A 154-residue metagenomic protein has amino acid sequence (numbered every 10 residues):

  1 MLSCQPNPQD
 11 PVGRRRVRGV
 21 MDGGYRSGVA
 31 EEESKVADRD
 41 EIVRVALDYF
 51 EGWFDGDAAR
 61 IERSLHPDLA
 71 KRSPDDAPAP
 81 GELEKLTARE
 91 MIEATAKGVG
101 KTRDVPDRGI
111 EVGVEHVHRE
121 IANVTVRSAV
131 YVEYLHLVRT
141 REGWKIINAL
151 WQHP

Functional and structural regions predicted by a protein language model:
M1, V12, V17-M21, V29: Short hydrophobic transmembrane-like helices used for membrane targeting/insertion
P8-D10: Alpha-helix boundary/capping motif
R15, V20-G24, T95, E120: Compositionally biased, intrinsically disordered low-complexity segments
M21-R63, P67-D68, K85: Short, low-complexity N-terminal intrinsically disordered segments enriched in polar/charged residues
E41, A70-Y131: Surface-exposed, charged secondary-structure patches
H66, P74, Q152: Residue-level "edge-of-site" marker
N123-T125, V132-P154: Short beta-strand edge/turn micro-motifs at domain boundaries
